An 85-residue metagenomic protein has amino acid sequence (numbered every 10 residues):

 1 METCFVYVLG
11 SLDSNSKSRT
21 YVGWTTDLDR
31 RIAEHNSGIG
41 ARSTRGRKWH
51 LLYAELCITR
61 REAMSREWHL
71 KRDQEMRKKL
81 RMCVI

Functional and structural regions predicted by a protein language model:
M1-S43, R47-W49, A54-C57, R61-K71 (+2 more regions): GIY-YIG nuclease catalytic motif and its immediate N-terminal context
